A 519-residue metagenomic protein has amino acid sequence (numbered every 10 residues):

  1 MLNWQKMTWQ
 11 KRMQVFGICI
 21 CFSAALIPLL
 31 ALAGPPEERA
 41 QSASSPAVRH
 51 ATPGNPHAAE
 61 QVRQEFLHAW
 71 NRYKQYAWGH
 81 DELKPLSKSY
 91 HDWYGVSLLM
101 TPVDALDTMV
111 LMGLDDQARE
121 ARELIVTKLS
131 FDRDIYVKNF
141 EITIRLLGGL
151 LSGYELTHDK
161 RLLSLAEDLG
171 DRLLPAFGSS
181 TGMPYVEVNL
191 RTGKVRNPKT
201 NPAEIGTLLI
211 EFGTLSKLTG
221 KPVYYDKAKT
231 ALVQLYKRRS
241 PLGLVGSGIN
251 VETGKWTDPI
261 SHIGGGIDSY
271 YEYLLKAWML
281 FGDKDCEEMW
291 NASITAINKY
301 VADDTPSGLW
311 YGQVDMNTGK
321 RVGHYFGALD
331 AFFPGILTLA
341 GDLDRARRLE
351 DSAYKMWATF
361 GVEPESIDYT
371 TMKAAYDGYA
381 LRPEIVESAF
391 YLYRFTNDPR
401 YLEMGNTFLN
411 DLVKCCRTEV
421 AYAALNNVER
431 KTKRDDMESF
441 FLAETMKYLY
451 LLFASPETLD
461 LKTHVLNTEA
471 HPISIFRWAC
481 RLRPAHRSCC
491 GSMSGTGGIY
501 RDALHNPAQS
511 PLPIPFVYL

Functional and structural regions predicted by a protein language model:
N3, T8, A25-L519: Glycan-recognition and catalytic cores of secretory/periplasmic carbohydrate-active enzymes
Q5-C21: Bacterial N-terminal signal peptides that target proteins for export
